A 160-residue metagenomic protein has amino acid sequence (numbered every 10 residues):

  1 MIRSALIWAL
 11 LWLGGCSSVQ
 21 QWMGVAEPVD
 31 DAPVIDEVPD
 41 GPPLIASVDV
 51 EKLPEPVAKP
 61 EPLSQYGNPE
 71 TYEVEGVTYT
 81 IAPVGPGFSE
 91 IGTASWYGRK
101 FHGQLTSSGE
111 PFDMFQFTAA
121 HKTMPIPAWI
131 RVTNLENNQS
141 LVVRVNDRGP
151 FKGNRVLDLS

Functional and structural regions predicted by a protein language model:
M1-C16: Sec-dependent bacterial lipoprotein signal peptides
C16-L159: Secreted/periplasmic proteins
